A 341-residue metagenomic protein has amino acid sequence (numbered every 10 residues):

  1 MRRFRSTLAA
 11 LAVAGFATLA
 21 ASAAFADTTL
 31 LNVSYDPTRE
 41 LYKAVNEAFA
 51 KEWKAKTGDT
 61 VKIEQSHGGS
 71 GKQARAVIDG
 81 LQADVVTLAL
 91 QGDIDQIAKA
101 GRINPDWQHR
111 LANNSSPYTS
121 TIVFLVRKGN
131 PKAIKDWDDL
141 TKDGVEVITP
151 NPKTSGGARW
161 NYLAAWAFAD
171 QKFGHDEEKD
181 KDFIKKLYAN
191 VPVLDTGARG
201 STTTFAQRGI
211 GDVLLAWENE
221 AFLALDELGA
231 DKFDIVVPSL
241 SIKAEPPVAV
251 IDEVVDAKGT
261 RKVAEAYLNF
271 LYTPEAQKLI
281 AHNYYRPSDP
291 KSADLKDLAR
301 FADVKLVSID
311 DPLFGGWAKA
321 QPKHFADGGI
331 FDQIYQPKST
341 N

Functional and structural regions predicted by a protein language model:
V13-A14, A24, D36: Cleavable N-terminal signal peptides
D27-S155, L295-L298, Y335: N-terminal segment of the mature folded domain
V33-Y35, V126-K128, E146-F173, Y188-V191 (+1 more regions): Short beta-strand->loop
S116-S120, D182-Y188, D195-T196, L228-R261 (+2 more regions): Periplasmic-binding protein-like
G129-K135, T154, A167-H175, V254-K262: Short helix-loop capping/hinge motifs at secondary-structure junctions, enriched in acidic/polar residues
K172-S239: Ligand-binding pocket segment of bilobal, Venus flytrap-like solute-binding proteins
V255-N341: Extracellular/periplasmic juxtamembrane helices and adjacent flexible linkers that interface with membrane partners
